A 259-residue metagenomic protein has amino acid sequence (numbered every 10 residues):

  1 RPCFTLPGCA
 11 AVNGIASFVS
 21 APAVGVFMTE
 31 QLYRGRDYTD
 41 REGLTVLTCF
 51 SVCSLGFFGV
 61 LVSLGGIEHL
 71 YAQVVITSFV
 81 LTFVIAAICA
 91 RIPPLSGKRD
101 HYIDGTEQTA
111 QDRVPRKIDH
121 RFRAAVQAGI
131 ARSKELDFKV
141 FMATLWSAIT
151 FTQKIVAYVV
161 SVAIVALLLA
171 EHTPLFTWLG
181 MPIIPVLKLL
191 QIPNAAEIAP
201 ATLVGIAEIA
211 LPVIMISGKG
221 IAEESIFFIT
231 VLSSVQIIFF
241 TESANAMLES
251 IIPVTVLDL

Functional and structural regions predicted by a protein language model:
P2-S51, S217-E224: Hydrophobic transmembrane alpha-helices that form the pore/transport pathway of multi-pass ion and small-solute
G14-V24, H172-F176, P200-L211, S234-F240: Short helix-coil transition sites and intra-membrane helix breaks within transmembrane domains of multi-pass
G25-V26, I85, V162, A166 (+3 more regions): Alpha-helical transmembrane segments of polytopic integral membrane proteins, especially the permease/helical cores
Y33, A90, P94-Y102, E171 (+1 more regions): Transmembrane helix-loop junctions in multipass membrane proteins, especially transporters and channels
Y38-Y71, V75-A87, I209-L259: C-terminal transmembrane helix pair
S54, T77-R91, I155-L168: Hydrophobic core segments of alpha-helical transmembrane domains in multi-pass membrane transport and ion-translocation
L95-I149: Intrinsically disordered, low-complexity non-transmembrane regions of multi-pass membrane transporters
G129-G220: Transmembrane helical segments that form the transport core of multi-pass membrane transport proteins
